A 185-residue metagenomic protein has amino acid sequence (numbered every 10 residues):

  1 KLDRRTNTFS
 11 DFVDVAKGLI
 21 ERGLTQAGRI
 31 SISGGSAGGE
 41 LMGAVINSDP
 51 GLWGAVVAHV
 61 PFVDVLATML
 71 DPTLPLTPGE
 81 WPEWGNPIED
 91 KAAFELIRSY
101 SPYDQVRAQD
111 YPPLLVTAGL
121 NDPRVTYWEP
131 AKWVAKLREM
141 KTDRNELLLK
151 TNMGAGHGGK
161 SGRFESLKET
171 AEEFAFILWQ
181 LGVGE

Functional and structural regions predicted by a protein language model:
K1-E185: Active-site-proximal cap/loop segments of hydrolase catalytic domains
